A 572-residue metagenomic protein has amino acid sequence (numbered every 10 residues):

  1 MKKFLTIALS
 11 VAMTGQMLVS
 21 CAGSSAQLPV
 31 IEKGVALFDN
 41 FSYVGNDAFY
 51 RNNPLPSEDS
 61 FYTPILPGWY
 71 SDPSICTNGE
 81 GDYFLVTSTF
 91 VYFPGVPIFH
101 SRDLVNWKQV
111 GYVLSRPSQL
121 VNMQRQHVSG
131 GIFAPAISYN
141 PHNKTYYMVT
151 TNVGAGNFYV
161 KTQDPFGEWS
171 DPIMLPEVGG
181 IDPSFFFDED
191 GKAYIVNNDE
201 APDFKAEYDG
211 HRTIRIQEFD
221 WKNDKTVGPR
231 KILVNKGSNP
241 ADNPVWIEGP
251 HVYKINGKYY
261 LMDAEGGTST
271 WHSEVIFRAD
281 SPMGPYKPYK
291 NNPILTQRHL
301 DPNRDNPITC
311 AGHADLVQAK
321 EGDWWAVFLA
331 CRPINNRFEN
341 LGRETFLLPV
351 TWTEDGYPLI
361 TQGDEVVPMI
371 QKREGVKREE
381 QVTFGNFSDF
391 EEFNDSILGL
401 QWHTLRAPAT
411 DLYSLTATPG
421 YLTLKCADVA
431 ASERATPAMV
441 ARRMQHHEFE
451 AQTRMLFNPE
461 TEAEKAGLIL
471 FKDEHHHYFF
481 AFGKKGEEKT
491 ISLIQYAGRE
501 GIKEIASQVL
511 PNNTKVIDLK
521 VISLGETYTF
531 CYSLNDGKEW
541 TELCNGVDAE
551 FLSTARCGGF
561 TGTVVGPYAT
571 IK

Functional and structural regions predicted by a protein language model:
M1-F4: Positively charged n-region of N-terminal signal peptides that target proteins for export
L9, M13-M17: Hydrophobic core
A26-K572: Carbohydrate-active catalytic/glycan-binding domains of CAZyme proteins, especially the secreted or lumenal ectodomains
